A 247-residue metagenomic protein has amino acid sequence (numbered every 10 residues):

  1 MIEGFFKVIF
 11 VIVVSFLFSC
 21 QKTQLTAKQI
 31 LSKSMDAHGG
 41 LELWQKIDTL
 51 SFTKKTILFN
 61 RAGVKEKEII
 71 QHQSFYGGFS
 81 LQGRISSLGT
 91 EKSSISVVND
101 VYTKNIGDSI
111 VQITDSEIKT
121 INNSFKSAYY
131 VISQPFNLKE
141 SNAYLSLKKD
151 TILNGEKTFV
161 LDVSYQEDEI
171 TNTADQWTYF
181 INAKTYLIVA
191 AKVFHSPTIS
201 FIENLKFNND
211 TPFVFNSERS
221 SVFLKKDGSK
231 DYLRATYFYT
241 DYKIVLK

Functional and structural regions predicted by a protein language model:
E3-V11: Sec-dependent signal peptide recognition, specifically the positively charged N-region followed immediately by
F16-S19: C-terminal motif of bacterial Sec signal peptides marking the signal peptidase cleavage site
K22-T23, D36-I110: N-terminal mature ectodomain segment of secretory-pathway/periplasmic proteins
T23-Q29, V101-T173, L246-K247: Flexible, processing/modification-adjacent segments and terminal tails in exported/periplasmic/extracellular proteins
T26-K28, A37-L41, L88-E91, L138-L147 (+2 more regions): Intrinsically disordered terminal and processing segments
K65-E66, S87-L88, A143-Y144, N172-A174 (+1 more regions): Short solvent-exposed loop/turn micro-motifs enriched in small/polar/acidic residues
K157-K247: Gly/Pro-enriched, hydrophobic low-complexity segments that function as extracytoplasmic propeptides/linkers
